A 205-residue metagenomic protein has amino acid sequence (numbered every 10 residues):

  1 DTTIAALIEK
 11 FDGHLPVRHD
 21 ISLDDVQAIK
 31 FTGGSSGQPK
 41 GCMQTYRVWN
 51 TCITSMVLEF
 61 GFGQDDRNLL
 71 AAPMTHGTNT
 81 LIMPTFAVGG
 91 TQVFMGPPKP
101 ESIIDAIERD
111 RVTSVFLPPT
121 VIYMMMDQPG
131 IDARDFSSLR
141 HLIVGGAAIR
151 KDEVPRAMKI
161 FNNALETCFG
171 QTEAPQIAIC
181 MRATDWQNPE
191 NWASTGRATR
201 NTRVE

Functional and structural regions predicted by a protein language model:
E9-F31, Q38, G61-R67: Conserved pre-ATP/AMP-binding loop-to-beta segment of ANL
D20, W192-T199: Short Gly/Pro-enriched turn/cap motifs at secondary-structure boundaries
V26, F31-S35, N68, M74 (+5 more regions): Conserved S/T- and glycine-rich ATP-binding loop of Class I adenylate-forming
Q27-T51: Conserved AMP-binding A3 loop
K40-M43, L70, G90-P97, E166: Short beta-strand->loop structural element characteristic of the AMP-binding/adenylate-forming
N50-R67, T75-S114, Q128: Conserved AMP-binding/adenylation subdomain of ANL enzymes
A87, V112-L117, M126-E190, R203: Gly/Ser/Thr-rich phosphate-binding loop
K99, V121-I122, I149: Alpha-helix capping/helix-boundary segments
